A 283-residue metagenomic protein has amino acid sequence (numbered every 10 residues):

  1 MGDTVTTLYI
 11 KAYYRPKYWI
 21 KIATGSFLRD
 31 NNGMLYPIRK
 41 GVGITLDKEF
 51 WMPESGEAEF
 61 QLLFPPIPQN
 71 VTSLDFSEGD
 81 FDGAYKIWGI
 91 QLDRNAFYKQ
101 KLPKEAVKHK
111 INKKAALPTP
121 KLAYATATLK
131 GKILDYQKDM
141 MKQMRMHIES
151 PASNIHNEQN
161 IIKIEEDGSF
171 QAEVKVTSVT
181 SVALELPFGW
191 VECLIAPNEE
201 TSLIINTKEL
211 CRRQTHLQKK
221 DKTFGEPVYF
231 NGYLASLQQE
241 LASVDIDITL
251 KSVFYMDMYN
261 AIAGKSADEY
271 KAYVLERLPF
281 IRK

Functional and structural regions predicted by a protein language model:
G2, P16-Y18, A23-F27, D75-A96: Acidic, low-complexity intrinsically disordered segments
D3-R15, G131: Short, well-ordered beta-strand segments enriched in hydrophobic/aromatic residues
V5, G33, G43-T45, T72 (+2 more regions): Alpha-helical, hydrophobic structural elements that either
Y13-P53: The feature marks short-to-medium sequence segments in extracytoplasmic or secretory-pathway proteins
Y13-Y18, I67-Q69, L134-K138: Short solvent-exposed strand-capping/beta-turn motif centered on an Asx-Ser/Thr pair
P37-F81: Short, solvent-exposed, Trp/other aromatic-anchored flexible loops in extracytoplasmic proteins
Q69, D80-K86, F188-C193: Short acidic/polar inter-strand loop motif in beta-rich domains
Q91-R282: A non-transmembrane, solvent-exposed segment enriched in polar/low-complexity residues
